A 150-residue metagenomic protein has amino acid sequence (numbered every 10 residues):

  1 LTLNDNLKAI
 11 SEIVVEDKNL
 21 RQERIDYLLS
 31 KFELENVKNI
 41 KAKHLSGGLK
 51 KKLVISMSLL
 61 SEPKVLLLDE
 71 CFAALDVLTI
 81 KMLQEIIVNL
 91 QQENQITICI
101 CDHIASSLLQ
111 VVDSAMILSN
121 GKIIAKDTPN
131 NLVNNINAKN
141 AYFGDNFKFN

Functional and structural regions predicted by a protein language model:
L1-E12: Q-loop/switch helix immediately C-terminal to the Walker
K8, N19-V37: Conserved ABC ATPase "signature" region
K41-L45: Conserved ABC ATPase signature
I55: Hydrophobic anchor residue at the start of the ABC signature
E62: Conserved catalytic motifs of ABC-family nucleotide-binding domains
L66-D69: Catalytic Walker B motif of ABC-type/P-loop ATPase nucleotide-binding domains
